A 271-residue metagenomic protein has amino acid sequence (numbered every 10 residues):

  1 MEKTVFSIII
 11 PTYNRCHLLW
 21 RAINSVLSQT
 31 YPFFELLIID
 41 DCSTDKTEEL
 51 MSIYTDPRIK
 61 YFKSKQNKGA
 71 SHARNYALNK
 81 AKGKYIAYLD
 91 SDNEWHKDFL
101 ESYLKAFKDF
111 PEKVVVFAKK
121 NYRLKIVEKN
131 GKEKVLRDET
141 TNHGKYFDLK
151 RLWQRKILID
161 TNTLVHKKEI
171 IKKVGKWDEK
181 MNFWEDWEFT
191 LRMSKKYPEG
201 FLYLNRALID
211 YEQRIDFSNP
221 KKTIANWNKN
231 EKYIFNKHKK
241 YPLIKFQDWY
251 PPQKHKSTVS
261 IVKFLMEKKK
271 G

Functional and structural regions predicted by a protein language model:
M1-S25: N-proximal low-complexity "stem/linker" segments adjacent to membrane-targeting elements
H17-W20, D45-I53, E94, D98: Acidic helix N-cap motif at the loop->helix transition within catalytic regions of sugar-transfer enzymes
N24-F33: Short, acidic, metal-binding catalytic loop of nucleotide-sugar glycosyltransferases
S25, D40-E49, Q66, D90: A conserved acidic beta->alpha catalytic loop
S64-A81: Glycine-rich, basic loop-to-helix element that forms the pyrophosphate-binding segment of sugar-nucleotide handling
I86: Short aromatic/hydrophobic "clamp" motif used to bind/position activated sugar donors
D98-K134: Conserved donor NDP-sugar-binding/catalytic core segment of glycosyltransferases
T141-Y233: Conserved nucleotide-sugar donor-binding catalytic segment
